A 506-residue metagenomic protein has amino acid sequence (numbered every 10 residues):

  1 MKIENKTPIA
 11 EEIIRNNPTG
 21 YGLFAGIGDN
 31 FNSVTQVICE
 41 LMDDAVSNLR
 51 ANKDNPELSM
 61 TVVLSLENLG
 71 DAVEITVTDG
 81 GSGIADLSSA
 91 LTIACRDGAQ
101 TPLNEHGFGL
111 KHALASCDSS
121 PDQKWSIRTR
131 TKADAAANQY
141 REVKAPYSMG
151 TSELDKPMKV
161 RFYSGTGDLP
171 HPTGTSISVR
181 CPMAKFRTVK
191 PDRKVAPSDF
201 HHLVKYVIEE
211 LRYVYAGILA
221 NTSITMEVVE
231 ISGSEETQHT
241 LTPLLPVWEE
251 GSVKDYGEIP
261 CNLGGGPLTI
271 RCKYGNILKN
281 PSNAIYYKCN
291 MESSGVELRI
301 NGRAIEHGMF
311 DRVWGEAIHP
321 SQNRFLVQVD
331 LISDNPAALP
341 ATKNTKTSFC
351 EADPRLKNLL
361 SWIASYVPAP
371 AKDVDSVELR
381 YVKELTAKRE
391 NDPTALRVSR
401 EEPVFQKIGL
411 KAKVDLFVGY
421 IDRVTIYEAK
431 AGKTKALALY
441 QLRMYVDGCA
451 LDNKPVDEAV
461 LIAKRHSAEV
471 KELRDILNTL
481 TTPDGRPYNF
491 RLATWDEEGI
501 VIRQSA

Functional and structural regions predicted by a protein language model:
M1, K254-L396, K464: Charged regulatory segments coupled to nucleotide-binding catalytic modules in large multidomain enzymes
M1-T61, D86-L91, P340, T345-S348 (+1 more regions): Bergerat-fold GHKL ATPase/HATPase_c domain
S59-G70: Short beta-strand/loop element within the Bergerat-fold HATPase_c
V73-Q100: Glycine-rich/acidic phosphate-handling loop/turn and adjacent ATP-lid/helix of nucleotide-binding kinase/ATPase domains
A85-L87, H307-M309, K433-R443, E469-E472: Active-site-adjacent loop/helix micro-motif of nuclease/hydrolase catalytic cores
Q100-E230: GHKL-type ATPase core
P121-N138, K430-A431, D447-P483, T494-E497: Nucleic-acid nuclease catalytic cores
D311, N391-D422, K433-T434, I502: Active-site metal-binding core of divalent-cation-utilizing nuclease and nuclease-like domains
